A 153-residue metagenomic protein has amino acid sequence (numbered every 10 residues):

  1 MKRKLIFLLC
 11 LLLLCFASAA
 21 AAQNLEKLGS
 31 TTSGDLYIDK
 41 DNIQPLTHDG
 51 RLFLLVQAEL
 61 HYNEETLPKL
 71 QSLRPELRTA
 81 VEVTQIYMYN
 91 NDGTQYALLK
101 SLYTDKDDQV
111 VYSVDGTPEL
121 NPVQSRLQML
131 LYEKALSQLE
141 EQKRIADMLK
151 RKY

Functional and structural regions predicted by a protein language model:
M1-F7: Bacterial N-terminal signal peptides that target proteins for export
C10-L12: Short, linear, compositionally biased motifs with a strong N-terminal bias
C15-S18: N-terminal signal peptide c-region/cleavage motif recognized by signal peptidases
A20-T84, Y89-Y153: N-terminal secretory-pathway/extracellular module detecting exported/lumenal segments and adjacent signal-anchor/first
